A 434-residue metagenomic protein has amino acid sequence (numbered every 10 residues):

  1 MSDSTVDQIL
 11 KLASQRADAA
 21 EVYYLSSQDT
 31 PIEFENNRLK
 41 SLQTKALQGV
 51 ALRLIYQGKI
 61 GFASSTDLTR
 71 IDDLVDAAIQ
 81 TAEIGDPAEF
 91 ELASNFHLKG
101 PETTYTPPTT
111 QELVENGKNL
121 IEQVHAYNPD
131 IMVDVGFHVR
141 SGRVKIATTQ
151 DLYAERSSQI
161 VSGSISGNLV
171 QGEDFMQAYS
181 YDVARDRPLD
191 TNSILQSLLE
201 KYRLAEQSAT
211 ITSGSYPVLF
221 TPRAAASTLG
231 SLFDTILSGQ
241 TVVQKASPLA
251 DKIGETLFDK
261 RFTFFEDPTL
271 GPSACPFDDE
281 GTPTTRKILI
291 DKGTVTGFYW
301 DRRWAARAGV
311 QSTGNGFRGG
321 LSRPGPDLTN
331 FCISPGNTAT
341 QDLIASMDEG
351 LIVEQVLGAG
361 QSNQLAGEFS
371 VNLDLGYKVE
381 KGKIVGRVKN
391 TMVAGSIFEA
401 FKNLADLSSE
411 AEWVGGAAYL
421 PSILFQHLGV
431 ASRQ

Functional and structural regions predicted by a protein language model:
M1-Q434: N-terminal small-residue-enriched
